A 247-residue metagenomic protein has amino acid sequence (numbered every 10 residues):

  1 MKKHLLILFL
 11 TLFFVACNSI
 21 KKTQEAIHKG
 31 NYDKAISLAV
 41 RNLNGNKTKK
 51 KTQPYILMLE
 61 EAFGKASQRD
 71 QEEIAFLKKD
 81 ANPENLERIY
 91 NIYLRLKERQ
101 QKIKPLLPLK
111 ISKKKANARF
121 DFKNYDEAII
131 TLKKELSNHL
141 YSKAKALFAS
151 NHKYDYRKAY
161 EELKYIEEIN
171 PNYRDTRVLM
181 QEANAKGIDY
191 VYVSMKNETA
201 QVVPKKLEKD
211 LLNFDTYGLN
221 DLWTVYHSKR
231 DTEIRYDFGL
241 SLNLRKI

Functional and structural regions predicted by a protein language model:
H4-F13: Sec-dependent N-terminal signal peptides
L12-K34: Bacterial Sec signal peptide processing site at the extreme N-terminus
I27-H28, K78-A81, F148-N151, E168: Hydrophobic/aromatic side-chain positions at a characteristic register within alpha-helices of tetratricopeptide repeats
A35, R88-I89, A159: Single-residue signature of alpha-solenoid repeat helices
L43, K47-H139, K143: Post-signal peptide N-terminal segment of secreted/secretory-pathway proteins
A116-H139, K143-S194, T199-Q201, K206-K209: Long amphipathic alpha-helical scaffold segments
S194, V225-I247: A short, hydrophobic beta-strand-centered structural micro-motif
